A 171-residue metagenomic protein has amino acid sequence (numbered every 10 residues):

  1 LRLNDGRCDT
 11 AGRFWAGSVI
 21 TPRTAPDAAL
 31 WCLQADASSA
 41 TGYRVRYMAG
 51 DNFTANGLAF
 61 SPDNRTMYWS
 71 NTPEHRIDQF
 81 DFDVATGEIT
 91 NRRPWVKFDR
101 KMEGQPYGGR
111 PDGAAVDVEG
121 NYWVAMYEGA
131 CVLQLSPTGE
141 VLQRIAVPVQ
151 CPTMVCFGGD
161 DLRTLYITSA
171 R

Functional and structural regions predicted by a protein language model:
L1-I20, T24, A28-A29, G42-R44 (+1 more regions): Asp-box/WD-like beta-propeller blade repeats and closely related beta-sheet repeat scaffolds
L1-R13, A49-T66, F98-Y122, V149-T164: Beta-rich, blade/repeat-based domains predominating in secreted/periplasmic proteins but also intracellular
F14-T24, M67-E74, Y122-Y127, Y166-R171: Conserved beta-strand positions in repeat-built beta-propeller and related beta-rich domains
A28-W31, R76-D78, C131-L133: A short loop-to-beta-strand structural motif that recurs across blades of beta-propeller domains
A29-P62: Active-site glycine-rich loop that binds ribose-phosphate moieties when present
W31-G42, E119, L133-R144, Q150-G159 (+1 more regions): Flexible "stalk/tail and boundary" regions
A35-S39, F80-E88: Short loop/turn segments immediately following beta-strands, especially the blade-tip and inter-blade linker loops
G42-G50, E88-K97, Q143-A146: Beta-propeller fold detector
